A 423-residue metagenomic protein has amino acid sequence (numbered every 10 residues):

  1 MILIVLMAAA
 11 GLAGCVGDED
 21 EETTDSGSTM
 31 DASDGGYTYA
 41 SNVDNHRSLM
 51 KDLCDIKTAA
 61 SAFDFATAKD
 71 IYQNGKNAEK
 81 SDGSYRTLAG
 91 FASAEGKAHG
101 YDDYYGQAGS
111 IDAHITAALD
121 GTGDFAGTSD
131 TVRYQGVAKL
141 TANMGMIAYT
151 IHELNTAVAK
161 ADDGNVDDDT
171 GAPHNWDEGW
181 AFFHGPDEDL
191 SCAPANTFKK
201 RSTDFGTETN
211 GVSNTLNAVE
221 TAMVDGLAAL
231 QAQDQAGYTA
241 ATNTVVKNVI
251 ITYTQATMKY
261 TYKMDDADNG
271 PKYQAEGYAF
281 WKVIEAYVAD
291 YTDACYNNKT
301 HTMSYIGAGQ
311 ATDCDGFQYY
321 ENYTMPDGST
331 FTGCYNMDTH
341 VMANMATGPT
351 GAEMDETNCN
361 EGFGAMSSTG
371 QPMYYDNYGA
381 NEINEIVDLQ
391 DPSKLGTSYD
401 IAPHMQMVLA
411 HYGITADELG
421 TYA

Functional and structural regions predicted by a protein language model:
M1-S26: Secretory targeting signatures
A8, I306-G307, P326-G328, G351-E353: Residue-level signal for mature regions of secreted extracellular proteins and peptides
L12, T312, M342-A343: Short, surface-exposed beta-strand/loop "edge" segments at domain boundaries and coil↔beta transitions
T24-T300, T332, D338-A423: Mature extracytoplasmic or organellar-lumen-exposed domains after removal of signal/transit peptides
G316-N322, Y335-N336, M366: Extracellular Cys-Trp
